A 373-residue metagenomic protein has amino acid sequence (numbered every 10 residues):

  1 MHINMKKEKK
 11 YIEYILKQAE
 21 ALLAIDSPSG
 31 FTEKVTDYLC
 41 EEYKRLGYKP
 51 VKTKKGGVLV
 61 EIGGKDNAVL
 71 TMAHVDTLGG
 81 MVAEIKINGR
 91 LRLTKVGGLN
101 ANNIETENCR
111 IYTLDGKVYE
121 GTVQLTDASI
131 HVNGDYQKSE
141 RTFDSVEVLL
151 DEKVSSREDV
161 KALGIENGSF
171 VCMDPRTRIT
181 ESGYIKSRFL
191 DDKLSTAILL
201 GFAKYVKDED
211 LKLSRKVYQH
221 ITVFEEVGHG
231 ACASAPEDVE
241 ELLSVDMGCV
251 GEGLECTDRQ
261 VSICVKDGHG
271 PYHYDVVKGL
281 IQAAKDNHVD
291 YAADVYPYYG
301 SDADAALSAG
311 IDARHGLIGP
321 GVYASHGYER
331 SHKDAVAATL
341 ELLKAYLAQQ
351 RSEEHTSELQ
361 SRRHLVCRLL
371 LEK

Functional and structural regions predicted by a protein language model:
M1-E353, S357: N-terminal hydrophobic/helix-forming segments and targeting peptides
E354-K373: Single conserved hydrophobic/aromatic residue that forms the stacking wall/gate of nucleotide- or nucleobase-binding
